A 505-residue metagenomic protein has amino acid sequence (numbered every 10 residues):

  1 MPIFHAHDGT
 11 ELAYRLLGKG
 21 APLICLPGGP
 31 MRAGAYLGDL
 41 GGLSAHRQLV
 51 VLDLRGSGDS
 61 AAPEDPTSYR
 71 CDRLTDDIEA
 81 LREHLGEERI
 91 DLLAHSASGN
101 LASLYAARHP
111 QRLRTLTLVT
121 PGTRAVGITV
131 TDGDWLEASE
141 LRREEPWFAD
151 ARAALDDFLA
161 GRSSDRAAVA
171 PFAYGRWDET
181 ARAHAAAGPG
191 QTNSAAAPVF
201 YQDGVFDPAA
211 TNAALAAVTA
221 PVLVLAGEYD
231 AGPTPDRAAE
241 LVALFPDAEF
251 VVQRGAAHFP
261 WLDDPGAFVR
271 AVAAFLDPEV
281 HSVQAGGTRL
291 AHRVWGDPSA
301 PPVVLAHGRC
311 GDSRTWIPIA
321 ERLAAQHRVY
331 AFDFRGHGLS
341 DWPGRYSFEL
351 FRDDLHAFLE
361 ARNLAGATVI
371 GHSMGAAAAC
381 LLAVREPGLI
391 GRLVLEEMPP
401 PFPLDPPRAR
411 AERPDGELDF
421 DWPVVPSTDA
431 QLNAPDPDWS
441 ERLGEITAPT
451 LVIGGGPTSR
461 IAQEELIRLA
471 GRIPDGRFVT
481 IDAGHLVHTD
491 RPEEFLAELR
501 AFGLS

Functional and structural regions predicted by a protein language model:
A6-T67, A291-D341: Conserved HGGG/HGGXW glycine-rich cap/lid loop of the alpha/beta-hydrolase fold
L54-A97, L262, R270, R293 (+4 more regions): Active-site loop/oxyanion-hole signature of alpha/beta-hydrolase fold enzymes
A94-S98, A102, G371, G375 (+1 more regions): Gly/Ala-rich beta-loop-alpha elbow adjacent to hydrolase catalytic centers
T115-D157, C380-R385, G391-E417: Flexible "cap/lid" loop of the alpha/beta hydrolase fold
A151-F200, G204, P401-T450, G456-P457 (+1 more regions): Conserved alpha/beta-hydrolase catalytic His-Asp/Glu region
V218, V224-A226, I446, V452-G454: Short beta-strand/loop motif that positions the catalytic acidic residue of the alpha/beta-hydrolase fold
A231-R237, S459-E465: Conserved alpha/beta-hydrolase "acid-adjacent" motif
A248-E279, G476-S505: Catalytic active-site module of serine/aspartate enzymes centered on a nucleophile-bearing elbow/loop
